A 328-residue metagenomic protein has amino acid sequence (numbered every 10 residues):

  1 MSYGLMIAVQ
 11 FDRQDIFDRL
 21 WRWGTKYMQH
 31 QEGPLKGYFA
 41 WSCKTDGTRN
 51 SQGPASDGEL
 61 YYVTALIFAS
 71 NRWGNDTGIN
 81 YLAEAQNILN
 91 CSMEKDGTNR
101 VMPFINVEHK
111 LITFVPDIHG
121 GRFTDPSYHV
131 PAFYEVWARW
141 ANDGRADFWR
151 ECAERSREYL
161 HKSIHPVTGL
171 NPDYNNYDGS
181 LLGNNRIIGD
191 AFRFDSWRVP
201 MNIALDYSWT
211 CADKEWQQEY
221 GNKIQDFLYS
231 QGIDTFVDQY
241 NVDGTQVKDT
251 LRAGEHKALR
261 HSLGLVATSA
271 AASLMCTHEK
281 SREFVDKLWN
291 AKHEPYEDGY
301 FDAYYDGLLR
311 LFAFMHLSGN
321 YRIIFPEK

Functional and structural regions predicted by a protein language model:
M1-E59, A65, R72-N75, D195-S196 (+5 more regions): N-terminal carbohydrate-binding/catalytic regions of secreted carbohydrate-active enzymes
L5, V63-N71, V130-A138: Alpha-helical scaffold elements that line and support the substrate/ligand-binding pocket of soluble hydrolases
K36-G37, S51-D57, I79-A267, L274-R282 (+1 more regions): Extended ligand-binding clefts on enzyme/binding-domain cores
F314-K328: Aromatic-rich peripheral "rim/lid" segments of glycoside hydrolase catalytic domains that contact and position glycan
